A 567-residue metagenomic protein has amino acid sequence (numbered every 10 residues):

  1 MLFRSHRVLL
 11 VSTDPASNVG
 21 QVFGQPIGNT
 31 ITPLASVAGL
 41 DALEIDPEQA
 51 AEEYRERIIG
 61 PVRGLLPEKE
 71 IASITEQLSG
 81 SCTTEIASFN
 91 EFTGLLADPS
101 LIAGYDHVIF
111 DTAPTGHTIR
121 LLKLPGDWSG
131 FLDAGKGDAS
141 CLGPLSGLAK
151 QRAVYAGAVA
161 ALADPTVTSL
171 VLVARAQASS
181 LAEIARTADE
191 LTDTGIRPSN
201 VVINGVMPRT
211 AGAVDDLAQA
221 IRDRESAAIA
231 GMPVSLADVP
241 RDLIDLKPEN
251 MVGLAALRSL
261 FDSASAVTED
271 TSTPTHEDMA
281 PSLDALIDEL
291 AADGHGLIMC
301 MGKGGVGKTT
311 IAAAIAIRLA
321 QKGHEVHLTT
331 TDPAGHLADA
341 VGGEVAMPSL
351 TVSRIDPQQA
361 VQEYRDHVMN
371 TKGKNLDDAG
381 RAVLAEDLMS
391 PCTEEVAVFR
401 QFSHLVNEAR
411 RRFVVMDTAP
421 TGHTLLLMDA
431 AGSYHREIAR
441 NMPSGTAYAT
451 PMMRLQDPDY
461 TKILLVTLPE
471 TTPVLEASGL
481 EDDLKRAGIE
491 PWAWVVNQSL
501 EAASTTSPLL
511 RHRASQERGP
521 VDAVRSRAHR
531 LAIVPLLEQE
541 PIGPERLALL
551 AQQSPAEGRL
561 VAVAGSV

Functional and structural regions predicted by a protein language model:
S5-Q21, K322-D339: Short beta-strand-centered segment that lines the nucleotide-binding/catalytic pocket of NTP-utilizing
V19-T83, G335-E386: P-loop NTPase motor core
P26, V159-H295, A346, Q456-T461 (+1 more regions): C-terminal lobe/tail of nucleotide-utilizing enzymes
R63-R186, K374-T472, E476-G479: Phosphate/Mg2+-binding loops and adjacent switch elements in nucleotide/diphosphate-handling enzyme cores
G304: The conserved Walker
K308: Conserved lysine of the Walker
I311: Hydrophobic positions on the alpha1 helix immediately C-terminal to the Walker A/P-loop
